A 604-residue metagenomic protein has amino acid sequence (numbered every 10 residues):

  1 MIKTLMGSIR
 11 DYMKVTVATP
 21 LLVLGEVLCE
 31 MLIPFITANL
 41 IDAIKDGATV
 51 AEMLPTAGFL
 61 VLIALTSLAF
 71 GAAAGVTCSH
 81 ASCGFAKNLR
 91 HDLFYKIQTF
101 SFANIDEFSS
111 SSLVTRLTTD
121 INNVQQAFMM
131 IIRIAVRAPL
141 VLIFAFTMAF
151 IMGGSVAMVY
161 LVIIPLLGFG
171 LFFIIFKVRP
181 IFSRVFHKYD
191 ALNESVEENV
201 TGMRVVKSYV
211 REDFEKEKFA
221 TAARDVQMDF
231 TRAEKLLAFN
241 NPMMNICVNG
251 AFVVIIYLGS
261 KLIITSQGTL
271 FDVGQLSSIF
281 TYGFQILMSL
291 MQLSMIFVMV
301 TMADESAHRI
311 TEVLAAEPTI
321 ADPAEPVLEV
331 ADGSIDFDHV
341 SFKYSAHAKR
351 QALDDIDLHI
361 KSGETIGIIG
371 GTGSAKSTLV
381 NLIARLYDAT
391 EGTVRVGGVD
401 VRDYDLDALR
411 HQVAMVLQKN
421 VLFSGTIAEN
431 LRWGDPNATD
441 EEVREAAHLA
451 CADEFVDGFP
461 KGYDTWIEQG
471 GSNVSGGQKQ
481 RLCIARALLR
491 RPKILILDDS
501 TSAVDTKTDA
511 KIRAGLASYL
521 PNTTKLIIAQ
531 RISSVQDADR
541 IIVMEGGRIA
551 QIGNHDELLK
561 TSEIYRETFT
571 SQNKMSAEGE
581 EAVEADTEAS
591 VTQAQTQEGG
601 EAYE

Functional and structural regions predicted by a protein language model:
M1-D11, L113: A short amphipathic helical element positioned immediately N-terminal to and/or at the very start of a transmembrane
R10, T16-A73, T77, F150-S155 (+4 more regions): Transmembrane helix-loop-helix hairpins at lipid-water interfaces of multipass membrane proteins, especially the type-1
D11, T99-A103, T119-F128, I132 (+8 more regions): An intracellular "coupling" helix at the cytosolic face of ABC transporter transmembrane type-1 domains
K14-T16, L22, I63-S82, R133-L140 (+5 more regions): Alpha-helical transmembrane segments of multi-pass membrane proteins
L21-L22, C29-D42, I63-S110, V114 (+12 more regions): Juxtamembrane helix-loop junctions of ABC transporter transmembrane domains
D46-G58, M148-V162, L171, R232-R309 (+1 more regions): Helix-loop-helix
L93, I97, V206, I310 (+1 more regions): Helix-loop junctions and hydrophobic alpha-helical segments within the transmembrane domains of large membrane
L328-E604: ABC-type nucleotide-binding domain
